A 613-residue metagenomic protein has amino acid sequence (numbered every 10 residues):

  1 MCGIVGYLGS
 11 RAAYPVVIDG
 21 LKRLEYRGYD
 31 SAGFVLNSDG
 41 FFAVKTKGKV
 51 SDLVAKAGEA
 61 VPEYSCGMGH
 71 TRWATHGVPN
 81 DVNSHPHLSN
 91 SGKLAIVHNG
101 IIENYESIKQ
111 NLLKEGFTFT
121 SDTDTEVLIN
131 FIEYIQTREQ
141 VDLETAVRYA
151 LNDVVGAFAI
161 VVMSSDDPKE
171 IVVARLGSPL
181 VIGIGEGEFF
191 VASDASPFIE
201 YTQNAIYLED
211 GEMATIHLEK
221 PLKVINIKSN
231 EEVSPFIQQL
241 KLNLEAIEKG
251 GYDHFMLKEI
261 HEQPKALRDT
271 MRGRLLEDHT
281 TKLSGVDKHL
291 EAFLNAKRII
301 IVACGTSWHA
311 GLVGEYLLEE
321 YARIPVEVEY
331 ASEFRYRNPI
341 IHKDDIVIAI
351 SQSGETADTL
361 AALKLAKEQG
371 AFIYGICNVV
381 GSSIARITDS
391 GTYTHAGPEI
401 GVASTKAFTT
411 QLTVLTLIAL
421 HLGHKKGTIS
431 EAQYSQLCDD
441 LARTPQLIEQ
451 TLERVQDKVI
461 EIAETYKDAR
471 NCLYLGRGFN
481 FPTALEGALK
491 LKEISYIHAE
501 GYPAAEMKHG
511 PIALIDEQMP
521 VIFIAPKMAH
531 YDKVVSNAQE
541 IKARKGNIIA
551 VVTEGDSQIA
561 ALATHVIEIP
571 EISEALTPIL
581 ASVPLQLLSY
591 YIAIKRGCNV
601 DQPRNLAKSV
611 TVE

Functional and structural regions predicted by a protein language model:
M1-D253, K265-R298, Y336, E431 (+3 more regions): Conserved short alpha-helical segments that host acidic/polar catalytic motifs at enzyme active sites
I4, I96, V162, V173 (+6 more regions): Structural beta-sheet core signal
S65, H70-V82, G273-E291, G314-I350 (+1 more regions): Glycine-rich oxoanion-binding loops at beta->alpha junctions
V181-I206, S332-A366, E506-E540, I572-Q586 (+1 more regions): Glycine-rich, anion-gripping cofactor-binding loops and their flanking helix/strand elements in enzyme active sites
Q263-L267, M271-I300, S390-P520, A593-E613: Active-site phosphate/pyrophosphate-binding segments
E291-R443, P526-I567, L588: Glycine-rich phosphate-binding loops that contact phosphosugars or nucleotide phosphates
N547, A560-L562, I572-E613: Generic C-terminus detector
